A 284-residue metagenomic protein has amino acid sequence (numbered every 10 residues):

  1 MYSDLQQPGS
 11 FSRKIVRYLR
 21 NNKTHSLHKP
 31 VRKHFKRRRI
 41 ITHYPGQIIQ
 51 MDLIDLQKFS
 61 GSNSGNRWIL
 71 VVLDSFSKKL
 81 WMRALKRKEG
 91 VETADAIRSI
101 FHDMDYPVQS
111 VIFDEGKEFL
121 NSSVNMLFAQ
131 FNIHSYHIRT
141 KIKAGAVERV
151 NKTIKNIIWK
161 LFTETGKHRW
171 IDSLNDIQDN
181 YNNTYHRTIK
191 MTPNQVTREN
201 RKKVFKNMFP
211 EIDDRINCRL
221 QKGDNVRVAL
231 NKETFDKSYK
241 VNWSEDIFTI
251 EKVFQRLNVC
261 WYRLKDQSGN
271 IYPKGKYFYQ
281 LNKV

Functional and structural regions predicted by a protein language model:
M1-Q6: DNA-recognition alpha helix
P8-N156, R187-V284: Retroviral integrase
T153, I157, D176-N180: Generic recognition of well-ordered alpha-helical segments
F162-D176: Short, charged, surface-exposed loops that flank catalytic or proteolytic processing sites
